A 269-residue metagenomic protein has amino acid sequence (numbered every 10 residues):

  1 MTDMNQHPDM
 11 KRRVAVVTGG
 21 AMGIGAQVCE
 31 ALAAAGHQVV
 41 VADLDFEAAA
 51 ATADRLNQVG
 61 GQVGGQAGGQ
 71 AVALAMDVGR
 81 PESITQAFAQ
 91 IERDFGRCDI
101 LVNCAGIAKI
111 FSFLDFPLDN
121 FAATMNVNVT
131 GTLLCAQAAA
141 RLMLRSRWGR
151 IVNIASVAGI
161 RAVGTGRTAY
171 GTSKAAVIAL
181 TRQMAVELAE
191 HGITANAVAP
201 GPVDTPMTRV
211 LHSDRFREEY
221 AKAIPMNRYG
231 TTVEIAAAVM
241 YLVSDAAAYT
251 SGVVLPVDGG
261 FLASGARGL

Functional and structural regions predicted by a protein language model:
T2-H7, R161, M240, S251-L269: Short C-terminal tail/terminal secondary-structure segment of NAD(P)H-dependent dehydrogenase/reductase domains
D9-V39: Canonical Rossmann dinucleotide-binding motif of NAD(H)/NADP(H)-dependent dehydrogenases/reductases, specifically
S112-F113, N120-A122, Y220: Substrate-binding pocket helix/loop in short-chain dehydrogenase/reductase
A136, S173, T181: Active-site helix of classical SDR
R141, V186-E187, A248: Alpha-helical segment proximal to the catalytic Tyr-Lys
S156: Residue(s) in the substrate-gating loop at a strand-loop-helix junction that position the organic substrate next
I178, E190, A197, E219-T250 (+1 more regions): C-terminal helical subdomain
